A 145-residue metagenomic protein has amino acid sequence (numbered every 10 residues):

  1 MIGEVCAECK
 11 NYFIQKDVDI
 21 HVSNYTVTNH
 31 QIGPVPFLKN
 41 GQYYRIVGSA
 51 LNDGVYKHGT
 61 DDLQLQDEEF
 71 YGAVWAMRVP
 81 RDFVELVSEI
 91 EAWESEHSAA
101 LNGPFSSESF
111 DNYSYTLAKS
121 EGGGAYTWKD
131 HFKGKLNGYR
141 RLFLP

Functional and structural regions predicted by a protein language model:
M1-H30, D82-V84, S88-P145: Short loop/turn elements at secondary-structure junctions
Q15, Q31, Q42, Q64-Q66: Residue-identity detector for glutamine
N24-H58: N-terminal accessory interaction module
A50-R78: Surface-exposed interaction regions enriched in Ser/Thr/Asp/Glu that occur as long low-complexity tracts or repetitive
